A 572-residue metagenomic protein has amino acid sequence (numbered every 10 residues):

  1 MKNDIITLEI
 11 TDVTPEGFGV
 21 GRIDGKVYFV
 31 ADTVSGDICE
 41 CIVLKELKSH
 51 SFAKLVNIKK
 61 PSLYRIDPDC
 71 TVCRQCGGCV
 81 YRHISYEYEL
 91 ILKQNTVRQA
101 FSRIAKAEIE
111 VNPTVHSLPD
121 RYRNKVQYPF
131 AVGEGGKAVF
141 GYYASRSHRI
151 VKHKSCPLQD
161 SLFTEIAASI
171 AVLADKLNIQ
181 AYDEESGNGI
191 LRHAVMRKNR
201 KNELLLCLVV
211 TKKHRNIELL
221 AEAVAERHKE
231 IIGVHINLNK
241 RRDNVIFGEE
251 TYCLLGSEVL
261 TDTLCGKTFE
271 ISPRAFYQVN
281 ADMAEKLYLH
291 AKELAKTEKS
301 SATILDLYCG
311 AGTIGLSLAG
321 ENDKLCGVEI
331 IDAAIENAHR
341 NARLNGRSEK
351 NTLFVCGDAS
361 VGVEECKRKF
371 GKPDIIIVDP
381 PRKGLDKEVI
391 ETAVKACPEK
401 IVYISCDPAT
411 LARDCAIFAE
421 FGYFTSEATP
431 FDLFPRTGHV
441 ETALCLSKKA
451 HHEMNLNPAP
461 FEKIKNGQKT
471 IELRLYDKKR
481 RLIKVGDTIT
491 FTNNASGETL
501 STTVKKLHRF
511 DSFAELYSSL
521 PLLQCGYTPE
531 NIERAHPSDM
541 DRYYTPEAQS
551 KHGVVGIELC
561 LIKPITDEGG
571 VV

Functional and structural regions predicted by a protein language model:
M1-V72: Terminal RNA-binding accessory module
K2-D4, P15, R215-K449: Rossmann-like S-adenosyl-L-methionine
I38, R481-T490: Short coil-to-beta transition motif at edge beta-strands of beta-rich domains
F52-A53, Y64-P68, H508-L523: Short, solvent-exposed secondary-structure boundary/capping segments
V56-P68, R74-A181, H214: Extended interfacial segments that mediate partner engagement and assembly in macromolecular machines
K449-V485, H552, L561: Compositionally biased, charged N-terminal/linker segments
T499-L507: Short beta-strand-centered aromatic/proline hotspots
L516-V572: Contiguous surface segments at macromolecular interaction interfaces
